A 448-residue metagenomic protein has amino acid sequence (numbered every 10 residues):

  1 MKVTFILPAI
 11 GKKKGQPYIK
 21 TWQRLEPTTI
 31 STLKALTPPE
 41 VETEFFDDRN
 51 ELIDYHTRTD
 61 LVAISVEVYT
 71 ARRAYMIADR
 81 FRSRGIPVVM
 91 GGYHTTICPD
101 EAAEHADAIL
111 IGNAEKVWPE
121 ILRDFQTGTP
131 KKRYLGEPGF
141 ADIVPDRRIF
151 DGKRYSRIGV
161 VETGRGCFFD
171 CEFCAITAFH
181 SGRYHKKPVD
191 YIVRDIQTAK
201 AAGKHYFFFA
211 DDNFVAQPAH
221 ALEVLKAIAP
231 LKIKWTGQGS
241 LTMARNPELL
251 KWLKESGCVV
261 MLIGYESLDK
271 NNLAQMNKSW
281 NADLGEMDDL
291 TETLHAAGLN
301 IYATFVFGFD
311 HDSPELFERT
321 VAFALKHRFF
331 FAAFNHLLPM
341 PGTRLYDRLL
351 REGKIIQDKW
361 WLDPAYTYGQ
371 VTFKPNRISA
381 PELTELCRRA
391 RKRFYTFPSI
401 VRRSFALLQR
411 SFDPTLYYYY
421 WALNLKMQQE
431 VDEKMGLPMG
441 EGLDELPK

Functional and structural regions predicted by a protein language model:
M1-A202: Acidic, low-complexity intrinsically disordered segments
K2-I6, P39-F46, D124-F125, D151-K153 (+2 more regions): Radical SAM enzyme core and accessory elements
P8, D48, Y93, D212 (+2 more regions): Cofactor-binding loop segments of dinucleotide-utilizing enzymes, especially the Rossmann-like FAD- and NAD(P)+-binding
P8-K14, D100-E101, A219, N271-M276 (+3 more regions): Flexible glycine/acidic-rich beta-alpha junction loops that bind and position SAM and/or redox cofactors in anaerobic
L36, E40, R80, R84 (+13 more regions): Alpha-helical structural signal in soluble globular domains
D54, T59-V68, L222-I228, K232 (+2 more regions): Short, electropositive alpha-helical surface patch
E101-E120, W252-M261, R319-F334: Structural recognition of alpha->loop->beta junctions
V144-Y302, F309, P314-E315, A322: Radical SAM [4Fe-4S] cluster-binding motif and immediate context
